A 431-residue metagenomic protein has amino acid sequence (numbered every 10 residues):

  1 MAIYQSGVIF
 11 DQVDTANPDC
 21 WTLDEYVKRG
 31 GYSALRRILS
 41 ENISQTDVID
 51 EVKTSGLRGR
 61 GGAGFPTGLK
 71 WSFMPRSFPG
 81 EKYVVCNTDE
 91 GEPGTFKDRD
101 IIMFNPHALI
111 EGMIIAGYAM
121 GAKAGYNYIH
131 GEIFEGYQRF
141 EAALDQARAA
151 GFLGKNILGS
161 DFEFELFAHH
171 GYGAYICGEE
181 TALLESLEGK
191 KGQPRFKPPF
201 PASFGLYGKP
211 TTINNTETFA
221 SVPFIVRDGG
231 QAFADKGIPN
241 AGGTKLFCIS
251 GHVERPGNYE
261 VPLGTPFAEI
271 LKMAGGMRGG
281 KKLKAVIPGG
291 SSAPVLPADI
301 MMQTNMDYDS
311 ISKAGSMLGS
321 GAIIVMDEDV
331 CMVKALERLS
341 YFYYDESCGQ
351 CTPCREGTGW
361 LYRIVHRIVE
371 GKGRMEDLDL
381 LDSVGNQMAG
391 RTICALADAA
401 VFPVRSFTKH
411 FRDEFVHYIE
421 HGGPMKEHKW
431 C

Functional and structural regions predicted by a protein language model:
M1-E51: Cofactor-/ligand-binding subdomain signature composed of acidic, glycine-rich, tryptophan-containing flexible loops
Y26-S33, N87-D98, P201-L206, C248-V253: Gly-rich Lys/Arg/Thr-decorated short loops/hinges at beta-loop-alpha junctions or inter-strand turns that position
A34-V52, G80-V84, T88, K97-I102 (+4 more regions): Ferredoxin-type iron-sulfur electron-transfer modules in oxidoreductases and energy-metabolism complexes
V52-F73, A116, G171-E185, G189-K191 (+2 more regions): Conserved phosphate/anionic-ligand binding catalytic regions in large, soluble enzymes, centered on
A63, G68-W71, T95-D98, Y137-A142 (+8 more regions): Short acidic, glycine/serine/threonine-rich loops at helix termini
N105-A119: Histidine-anchored nucleotide/phosphate-binding helix
G112-A116, P262-G280: Short amphipathic, charge-patterned alpha-helical segments
Y137-L263, G275: Hydrophobic alpha-helical positions that pack around
